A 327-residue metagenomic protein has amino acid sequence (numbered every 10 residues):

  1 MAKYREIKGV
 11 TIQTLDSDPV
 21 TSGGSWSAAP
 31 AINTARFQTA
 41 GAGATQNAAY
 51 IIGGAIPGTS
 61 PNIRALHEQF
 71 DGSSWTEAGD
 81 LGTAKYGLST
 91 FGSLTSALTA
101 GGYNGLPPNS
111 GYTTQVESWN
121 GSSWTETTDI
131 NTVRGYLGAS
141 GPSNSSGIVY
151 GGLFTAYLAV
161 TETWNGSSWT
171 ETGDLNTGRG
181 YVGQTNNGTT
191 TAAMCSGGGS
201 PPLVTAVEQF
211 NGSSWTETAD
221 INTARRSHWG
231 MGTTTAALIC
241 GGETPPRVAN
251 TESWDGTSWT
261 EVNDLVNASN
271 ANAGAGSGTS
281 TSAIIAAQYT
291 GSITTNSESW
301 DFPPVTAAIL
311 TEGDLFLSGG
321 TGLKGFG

Functional and structural regions predicted by a protein language model:
M1-G327: Polar, enzyme-active/binding microenvironments
